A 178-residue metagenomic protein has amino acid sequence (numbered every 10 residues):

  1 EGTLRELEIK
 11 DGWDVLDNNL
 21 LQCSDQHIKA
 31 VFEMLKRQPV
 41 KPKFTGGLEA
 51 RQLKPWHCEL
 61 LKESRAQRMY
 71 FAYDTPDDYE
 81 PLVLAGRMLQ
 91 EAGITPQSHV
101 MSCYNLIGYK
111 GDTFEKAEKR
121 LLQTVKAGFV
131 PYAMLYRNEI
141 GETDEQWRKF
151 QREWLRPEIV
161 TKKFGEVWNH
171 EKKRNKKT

Functional and structural regions predicted by a protein language model:
E1-A85, L89, H99-K110, V130-M134: Core AdoMet radical
K36, G86-I94, L121, V125: Surface-exposed amphipathic alpha-helices with a cationic face
L89-C103, V167, E171-R174: Short, intrinsically disordered, low-complexity segments enriched in Ser/Thr and Pro
L106-T178: Auxiliary Fe-S-binding modules of radical SAM enzymes
